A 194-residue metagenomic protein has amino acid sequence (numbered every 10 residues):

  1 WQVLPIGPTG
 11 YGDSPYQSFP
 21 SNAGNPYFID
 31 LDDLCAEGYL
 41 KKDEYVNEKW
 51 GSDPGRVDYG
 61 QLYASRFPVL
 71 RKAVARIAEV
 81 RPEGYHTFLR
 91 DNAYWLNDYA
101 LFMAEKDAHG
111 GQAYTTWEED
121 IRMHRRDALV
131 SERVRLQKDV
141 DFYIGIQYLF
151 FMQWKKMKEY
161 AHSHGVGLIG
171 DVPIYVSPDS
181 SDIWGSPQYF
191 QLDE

Functional and structural regions predicted by a protein language model:
W1-P187, Q191-L192: Acidic/aromatic-lined carbohydrate-recognition and catalytic surfaces of CAZymes acting on diverse glycans
